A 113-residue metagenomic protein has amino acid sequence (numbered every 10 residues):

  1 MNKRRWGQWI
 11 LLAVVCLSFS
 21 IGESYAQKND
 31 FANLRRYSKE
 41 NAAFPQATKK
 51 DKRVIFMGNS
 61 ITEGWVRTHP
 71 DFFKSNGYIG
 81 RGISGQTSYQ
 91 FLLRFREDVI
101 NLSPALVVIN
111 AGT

Functional and structural regions predicted by a protein language model:
M1-N2, Y25: Intrinsically disordered, low-complexity regions enriched in serine, threonine, proline and polar/charged residues
N2-L11: Bacterial N-terminal signal peptides that target proteins for export
I10-S20: Bacterial N-terminal signal peptides
Y25-L106: Serine-esterase "nucleophile elbow" of acetyl-processing enzymes
V108-G112: Conserved, well-ordered alpha-helix/loop/beta-strand core segments that scaffold catalytic motifs
